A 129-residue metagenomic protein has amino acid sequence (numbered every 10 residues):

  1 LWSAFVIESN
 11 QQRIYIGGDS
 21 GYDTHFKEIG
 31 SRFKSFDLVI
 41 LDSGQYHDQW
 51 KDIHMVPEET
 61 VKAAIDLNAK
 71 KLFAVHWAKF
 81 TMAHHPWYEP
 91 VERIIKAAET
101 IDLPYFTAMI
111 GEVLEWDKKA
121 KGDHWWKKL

Functional and structural regions predicted by a protein language model:
L1-K34, I110-L129: Core dinuclear metal-dependent hydrolase active-site scaffold
R13, G21-I110: Cap/insert and terminal regions of metallo-dependent hydrolase folds
